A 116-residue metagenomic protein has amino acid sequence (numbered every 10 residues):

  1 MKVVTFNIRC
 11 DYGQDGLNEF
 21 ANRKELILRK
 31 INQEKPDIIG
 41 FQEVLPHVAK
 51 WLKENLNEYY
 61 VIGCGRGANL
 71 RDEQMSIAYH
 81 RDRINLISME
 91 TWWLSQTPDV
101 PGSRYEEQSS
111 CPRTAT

Functional and structural regions predicted by a protein language model:
M1-N18, A49-V61: Internal alpha/beta domain cores that form substrate/cofactor-binding pockets in large enzymes and binding proteins
T5-R23, S95-C111: Acidic/histidine-rich helix-loop elements that form or flank divalent-metal/phosphate-binding sites at the catalytic
F20-N32: Short catalytic helix/loop segments, enriched in acidic residues and glycine and frequently bearing histidine
I31, K35-I39: Proline-aspartate-enriched helix->loop->beta-strand connector
I38-T116: Structured beta-strand-rich core segments of catalytic domains in phosphoester-bond hydrolases
